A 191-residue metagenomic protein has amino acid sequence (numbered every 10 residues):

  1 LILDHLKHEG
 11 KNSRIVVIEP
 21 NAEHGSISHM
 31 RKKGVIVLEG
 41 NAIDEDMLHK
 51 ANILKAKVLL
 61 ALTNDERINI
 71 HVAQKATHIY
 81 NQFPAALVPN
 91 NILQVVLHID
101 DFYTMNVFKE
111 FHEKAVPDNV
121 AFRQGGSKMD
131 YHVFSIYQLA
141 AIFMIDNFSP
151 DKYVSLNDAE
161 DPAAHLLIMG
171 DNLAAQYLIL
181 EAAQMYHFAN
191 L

Functional and structural regions predicted by a protein language model:
L1-L191: Cytosolic regulatory regions of ion transport systems
